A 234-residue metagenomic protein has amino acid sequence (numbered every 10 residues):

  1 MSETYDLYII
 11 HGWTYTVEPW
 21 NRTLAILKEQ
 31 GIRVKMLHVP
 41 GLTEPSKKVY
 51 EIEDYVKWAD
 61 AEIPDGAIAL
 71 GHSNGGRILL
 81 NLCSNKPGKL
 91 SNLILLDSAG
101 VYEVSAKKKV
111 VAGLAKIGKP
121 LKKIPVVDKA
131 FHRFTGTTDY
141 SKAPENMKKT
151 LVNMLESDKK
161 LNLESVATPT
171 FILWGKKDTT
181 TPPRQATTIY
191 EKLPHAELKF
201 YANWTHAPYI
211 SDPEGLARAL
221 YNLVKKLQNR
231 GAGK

Functional and structural regions predicted by a protein language model:
S2-E44: Conserved HGGG/HGGXW glycine-rich cap/lid loop of the alpha/beta-hydrolase fold
K35-L70, R218: Active-site loop/oxyanion-hole signature of alpha/beta-hydrolase fold enzymes
G71-G75, L79: Gly/Ala-rich beta-loop-alpha elbow adjacent to hydrolase catalytic centers
L80-S84, L90-K122: Flexible "cap/lid" loop of the alpha/beta hydrolase fold
K116-T168: Conserved alpha/beta-hydrolase catalytic His-Asp/Glu region
V166, I172-W174, D178: Short beta-strand/loop motif that positions the catalytic acidic residue of the alpha/beta-hydrolase fold
T179-Q185: Conserved alpha/beta-hydrolase "acid-adjacent" motif
W204-P213: Catalytic histidine-centered segment of alpha/beta-hydrolase-like enzymes
